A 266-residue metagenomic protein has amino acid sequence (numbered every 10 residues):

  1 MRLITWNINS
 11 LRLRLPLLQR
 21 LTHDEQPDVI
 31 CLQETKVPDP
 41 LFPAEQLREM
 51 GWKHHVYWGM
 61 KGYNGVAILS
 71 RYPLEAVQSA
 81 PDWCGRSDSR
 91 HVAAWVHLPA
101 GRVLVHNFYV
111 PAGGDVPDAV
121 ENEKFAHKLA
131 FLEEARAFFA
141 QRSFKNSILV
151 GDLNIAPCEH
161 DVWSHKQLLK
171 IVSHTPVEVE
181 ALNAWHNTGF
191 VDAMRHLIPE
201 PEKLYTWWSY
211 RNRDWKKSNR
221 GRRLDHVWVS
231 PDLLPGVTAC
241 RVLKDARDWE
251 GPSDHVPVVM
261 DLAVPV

Functional and structural regions predicted by a protein language model:
M1-M50, H54, Y63-V66, V266: N-terminal, active-site-proximal structural segment of metallo-dependent hydrolase catalytic domains
M1-S10, R102-P117, E121, V150 (+1 more regions): Active-site-proximal beta-strand elements of phosphoester/diester hydrolases
W6-N7, L18, T22-P40, V105 (+5 more regions): Active-site beta-strand/loop signature of hydrolases that rely on acidic residues for catalysis
T35-D115: Structured beta-strand-rich core segments of catalytic domains in phosphoester-bond hydrolases
Q46, M50-G51, A130-H226: Metal-dependent phosphoesterases centered on the DNase I-like endonuclease/exonuclease/phosphatase
G62-V77, H97, W215-G236, L262: Conserved beta strand-loop-helix elements of the APE1-like EEP
D82, V110-L132, K166-K170: Surface-exposed cleft-lining segments at the edges of enzyme active sites
R241-V266: Surface polyanion/phosphate-binding segment centered on an Asp-His-Pro turn
